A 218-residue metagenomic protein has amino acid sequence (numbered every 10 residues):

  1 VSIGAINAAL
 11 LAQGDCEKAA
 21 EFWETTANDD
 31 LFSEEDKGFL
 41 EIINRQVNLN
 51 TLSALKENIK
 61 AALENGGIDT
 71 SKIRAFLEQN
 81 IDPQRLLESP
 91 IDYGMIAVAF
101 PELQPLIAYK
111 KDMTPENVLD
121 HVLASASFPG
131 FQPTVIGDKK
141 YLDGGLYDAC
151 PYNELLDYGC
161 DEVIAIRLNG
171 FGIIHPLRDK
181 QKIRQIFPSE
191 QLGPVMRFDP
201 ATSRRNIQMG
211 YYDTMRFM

Functional and structural regions predicted by a protein language model:
V1, A9-M218: Patatin-like phospholipase
G4: Gly/Ala-rich beta-loop-alpha elbow adjacent to hydrolase catalytic centers
